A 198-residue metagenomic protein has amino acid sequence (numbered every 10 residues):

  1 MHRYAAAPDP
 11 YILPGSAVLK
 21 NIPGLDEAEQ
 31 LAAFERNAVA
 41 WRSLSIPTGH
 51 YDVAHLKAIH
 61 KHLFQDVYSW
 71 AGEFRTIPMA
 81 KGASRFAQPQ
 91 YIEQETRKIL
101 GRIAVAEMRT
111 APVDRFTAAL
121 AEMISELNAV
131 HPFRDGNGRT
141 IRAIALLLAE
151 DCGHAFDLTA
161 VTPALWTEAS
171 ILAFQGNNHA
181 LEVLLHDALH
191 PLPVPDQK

Functional and structural regions predicted by a protein language model:
M1-K198: FIC/Doc superfamily catalytic core
